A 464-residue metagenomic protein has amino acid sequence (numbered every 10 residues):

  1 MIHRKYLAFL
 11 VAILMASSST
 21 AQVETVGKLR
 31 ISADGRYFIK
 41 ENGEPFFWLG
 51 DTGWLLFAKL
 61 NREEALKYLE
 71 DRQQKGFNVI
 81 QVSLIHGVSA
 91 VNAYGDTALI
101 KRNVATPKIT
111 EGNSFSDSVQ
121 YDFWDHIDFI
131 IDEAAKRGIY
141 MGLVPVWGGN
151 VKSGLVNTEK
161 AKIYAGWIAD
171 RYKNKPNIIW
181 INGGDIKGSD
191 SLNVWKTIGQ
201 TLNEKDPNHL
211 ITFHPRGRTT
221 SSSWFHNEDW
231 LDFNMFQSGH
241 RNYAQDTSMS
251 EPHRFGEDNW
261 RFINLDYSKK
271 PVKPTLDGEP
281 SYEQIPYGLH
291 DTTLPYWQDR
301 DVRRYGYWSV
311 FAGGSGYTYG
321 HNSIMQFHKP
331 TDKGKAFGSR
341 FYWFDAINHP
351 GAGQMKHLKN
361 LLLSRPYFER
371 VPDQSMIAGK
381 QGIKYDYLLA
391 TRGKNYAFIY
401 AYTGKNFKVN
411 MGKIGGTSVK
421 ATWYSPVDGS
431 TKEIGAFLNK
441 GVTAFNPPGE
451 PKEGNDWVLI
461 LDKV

Functional and structural regions predicted by a protein language model:
M1-Q22: Bacterial Sec-dependent N-terminal signal peptides
S18-L29, E369: Short, basic/low-complexity N-terminal boundary segments at the transition from targeting/disordered tails
V26, I31-Q245, M249-H253, E257-D258: Active-site mouth of glycoside hydrolases
G50-W54, I414-G415, L438-K440: A short, sequence-level motif marking secondary-structure junctions
M141-G142, K162-I168, L294-W297, G334-F337 (+1 more regions): Short, electropositive alpha-helical surface patch
S238-P252, E257-R300: Active-site clefts of carbohydrate-active enzymes
N264, P271-T275, E283-P286, Q298-G435 (+1 more regions): Aromatic- and carboxylate-lined catalytic core of secreted/periplasmic carbohydrate-active enzymes
